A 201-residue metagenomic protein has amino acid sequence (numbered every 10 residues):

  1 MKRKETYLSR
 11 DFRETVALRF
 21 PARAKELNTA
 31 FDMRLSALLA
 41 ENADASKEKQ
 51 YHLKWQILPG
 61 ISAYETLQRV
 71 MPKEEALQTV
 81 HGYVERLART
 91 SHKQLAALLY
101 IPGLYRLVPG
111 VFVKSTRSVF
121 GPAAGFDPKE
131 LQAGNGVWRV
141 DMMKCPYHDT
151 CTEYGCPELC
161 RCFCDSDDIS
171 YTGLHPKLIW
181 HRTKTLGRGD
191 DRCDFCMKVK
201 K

Functional and structural regions predicted by a protein language model:
M1-L67: N-terminal, charged low-complexity regulatory/assembly segments
R3, F31, F126-E130, W180: Generic structural motif
L8, K49, L99-G125, G173-K198: Unusually extended, aromatic-enriched hydrophobic runs near protein termini
A24, E75, L178-I179: Secondary-structure boundary/capping signal
W55, T66-G155, L159: Amphipathic interaction/junction segments at domain boundaries or subunit interfaces
G136-D141, P146-T150, Y154-K201: C-terminal non-catalytic interaction appendages of large macromolecular assemblies
